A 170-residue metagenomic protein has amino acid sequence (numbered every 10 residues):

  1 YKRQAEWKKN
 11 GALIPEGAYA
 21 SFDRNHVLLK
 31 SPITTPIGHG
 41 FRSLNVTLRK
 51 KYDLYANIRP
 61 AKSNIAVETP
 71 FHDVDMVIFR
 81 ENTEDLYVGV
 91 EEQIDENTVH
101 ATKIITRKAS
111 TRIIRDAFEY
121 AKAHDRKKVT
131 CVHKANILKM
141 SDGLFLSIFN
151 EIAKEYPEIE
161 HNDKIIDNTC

Functional and structural regions predicted by a protein language model:
Y1: Conserved small/polar residues in nucleotide/adenosyl-binding loops
K8-K103: N-terminal glycine-rich phosphate/adenylate-binding segment common to multiple enzyme folds
R59-I65, E160-C170: Short, conserved loop-to-beta-strand elements that form functional interface hotspots
D85, L138, C170: Flexible, glycine-rich phosphate/dinucleotide-binding loops and adjacent beta-alpha linkers at cofactor/substrate
E96-D167: Glycine-rich phosphate/diphosphate-binding loop of Rossmann-like nucleotide-binding domains
